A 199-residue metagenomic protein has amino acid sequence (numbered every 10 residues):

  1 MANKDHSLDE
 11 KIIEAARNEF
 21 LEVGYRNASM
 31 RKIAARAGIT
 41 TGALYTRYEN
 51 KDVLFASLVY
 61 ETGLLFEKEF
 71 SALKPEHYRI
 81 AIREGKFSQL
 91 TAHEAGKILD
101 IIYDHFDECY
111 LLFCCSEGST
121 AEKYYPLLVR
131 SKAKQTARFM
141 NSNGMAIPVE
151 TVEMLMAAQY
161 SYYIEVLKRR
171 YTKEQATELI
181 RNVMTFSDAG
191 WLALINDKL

Functional and structural regions predicted by a protein language model:
M1-K4: N-terminal intrinsically disordered/low-complexity leader segments
K11, A15, E19-V53, S57: Helix-turn-helix
A56-T62, Y124: Alpha-helical DNA-contacting segments of helix-turn-helix folds
S57, S71-Y103: Hydrophobic alpha-helical connector segments
E61-L73: Short, solvent-exposed beta-strand-terminating loops
K97-D104, E117-N143, E150-A157: Amphipathic alpha-helical packing segments from all-alpha helical-bundle domains
D104, K134, R138, V152-L199: C-terminal peripheral helix-coil segments that are non-catalytic and often amphipathic
Y110-F113: Short, hydrophobic secondary-structure boundary micro-motifs
